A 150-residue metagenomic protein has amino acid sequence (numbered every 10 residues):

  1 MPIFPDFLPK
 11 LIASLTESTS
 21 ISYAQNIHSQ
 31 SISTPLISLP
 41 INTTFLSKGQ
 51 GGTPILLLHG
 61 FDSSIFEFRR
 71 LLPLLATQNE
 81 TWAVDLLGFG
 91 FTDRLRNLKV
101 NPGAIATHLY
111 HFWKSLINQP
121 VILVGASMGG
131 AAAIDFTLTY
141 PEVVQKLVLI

Functional and structural regions predicted by a protein language model:
M1-T34: An N-terminal hydrophobic leader/cap segment in hydrolases
I21-Y23, H28-G52, F66, T77-V124 (+1 more regions): Active-site loop/oxyanion-hole signature of alpha/beta-hydrolase fold enzymes
T53-G60: Short beta-strand element of the alpha/beta-hydrolase
L58, V84-L86, I150: Alpha/beta-hydrolase
G60-L72: The serine-hydrolase catalytic nucleophile loop
R70, D135-T139: Active-site signature of alpha/beta-hydrolase-fold catalytic machinery across serine- and Asp/Cys-nucleophile hydrolases
G125, G129, A133: Gly/Ala-rich beta-loop-alpha elbow adjacent to hydrolase catalytic centers
E142-I150: A conserved short beta-strand
